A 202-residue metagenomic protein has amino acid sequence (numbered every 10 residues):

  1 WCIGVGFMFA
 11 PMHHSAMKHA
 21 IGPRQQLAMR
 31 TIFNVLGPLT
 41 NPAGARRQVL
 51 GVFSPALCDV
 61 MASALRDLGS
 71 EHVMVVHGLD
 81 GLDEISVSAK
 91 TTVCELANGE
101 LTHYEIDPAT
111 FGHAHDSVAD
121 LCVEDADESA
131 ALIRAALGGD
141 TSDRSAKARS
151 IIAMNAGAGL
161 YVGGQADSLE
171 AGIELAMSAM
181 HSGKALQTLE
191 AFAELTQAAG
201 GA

Functional and structural regions predicted by a protein language model:
W1-A202: Glycine-rich anion-binding loops and their surrounding alpha/beta cores
